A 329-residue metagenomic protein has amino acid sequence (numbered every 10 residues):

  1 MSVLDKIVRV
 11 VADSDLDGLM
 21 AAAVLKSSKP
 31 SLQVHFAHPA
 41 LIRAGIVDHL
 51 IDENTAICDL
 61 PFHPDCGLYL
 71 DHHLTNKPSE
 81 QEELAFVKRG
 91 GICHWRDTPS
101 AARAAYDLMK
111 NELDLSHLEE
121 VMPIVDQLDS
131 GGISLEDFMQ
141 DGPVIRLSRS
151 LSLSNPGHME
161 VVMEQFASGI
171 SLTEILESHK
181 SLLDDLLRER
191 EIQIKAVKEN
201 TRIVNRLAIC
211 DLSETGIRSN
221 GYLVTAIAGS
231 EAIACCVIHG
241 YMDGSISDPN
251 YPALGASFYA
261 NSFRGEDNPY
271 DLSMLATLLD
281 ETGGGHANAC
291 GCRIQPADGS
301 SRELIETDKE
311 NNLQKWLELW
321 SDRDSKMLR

Functional and structural regions predicted by a protein language model:
M1-I145, R188-E191, R202-R329: Replace "Mg2+/Mn2+-dependent" with "divalent metal-dependent
L128-L207: Hydrophobic, aromatic-enriched interface-forming segments
